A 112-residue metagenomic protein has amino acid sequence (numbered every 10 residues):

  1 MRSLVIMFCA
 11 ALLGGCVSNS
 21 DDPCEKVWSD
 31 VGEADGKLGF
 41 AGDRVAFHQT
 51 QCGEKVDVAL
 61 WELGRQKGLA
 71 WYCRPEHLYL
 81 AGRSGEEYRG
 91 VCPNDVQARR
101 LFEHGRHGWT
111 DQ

Functional and structural regions predicted by a protein language model:
M1-C16: Sec-dependent bacterial lipoprotein signal peptides
C16-Q112: Intrinsic-disorder/low-complexity detector
